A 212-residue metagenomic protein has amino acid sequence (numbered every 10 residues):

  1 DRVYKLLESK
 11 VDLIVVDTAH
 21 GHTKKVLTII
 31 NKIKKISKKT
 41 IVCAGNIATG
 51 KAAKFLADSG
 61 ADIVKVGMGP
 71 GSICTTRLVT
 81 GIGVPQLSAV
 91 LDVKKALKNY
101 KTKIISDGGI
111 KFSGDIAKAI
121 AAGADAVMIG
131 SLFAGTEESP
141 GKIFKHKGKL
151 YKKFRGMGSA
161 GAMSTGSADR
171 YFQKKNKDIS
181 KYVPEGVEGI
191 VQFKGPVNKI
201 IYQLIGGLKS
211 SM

Functional and structural regions predicted by a protein language model:
D1-L7, T18-V42, I47-D58, G71-K94 (+1 more regions): Active-site-adjacent beta->alpha loops and helix N-cap segments on the catalytic face of soluble alpha/beta enzymes
R2-S9, A48-V66, I110-D125: Catalytic cores of alpha/beta
V11-D12, K38-I41, G60-D62, Y100-T102 (+1 more regions): Short, well-ordered coil/turn segments that N-cap beta-strands
I14-V16, V42-G45, V64-V66, I104-D107 (+1 more regions): Hydrophobic faces of well-ordered beta-strands that scaffold small-molecule active sites in alpha/beta enzyme cores
T40-I41, V66, T75-R77, K103 (+1 more regions): Preference for short coil/turn "hinge" residues that link or interrupt alpha-helices
S59, G81-S106, I110-M212: Alpha/beta catalytic cores of nucleotide-metabolism and tRNA/nucleoside-modifying enzymes
K65-M68, K175-N176: Short, flexible segments with low predicted structural confidence
